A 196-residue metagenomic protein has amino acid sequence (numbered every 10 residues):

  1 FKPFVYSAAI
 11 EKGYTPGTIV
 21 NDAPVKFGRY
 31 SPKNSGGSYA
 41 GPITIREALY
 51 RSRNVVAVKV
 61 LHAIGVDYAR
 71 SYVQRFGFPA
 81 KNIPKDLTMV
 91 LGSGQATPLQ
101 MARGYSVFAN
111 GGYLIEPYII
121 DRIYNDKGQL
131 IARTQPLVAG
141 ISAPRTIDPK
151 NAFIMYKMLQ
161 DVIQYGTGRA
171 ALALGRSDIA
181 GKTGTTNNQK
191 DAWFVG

Functional and structural regions predicted by a protein language model:
F1, Y50, T97-G196: A penicillin-recognizing enzyme superfamily signal
F1-A8: Active/ligand-binding-proximal structured segments within catalytic/core domains that scaffold catalytic residues
A8-A9, V56: Substrate-binding cleft of carbohydrate-active enzyme catalytic domains
I10-T18, P79-K81, N110-I115: Secondary-structure transition/capping motifs at alpha-helix termini and the adjoining loop/turn into the next element
Y14-A69, D86, L114, D126-I154 (+1 more regions): Conserved catalytic neighborhood of penicillin-recognizing serine enzymes
I19-N21, V90-G92, R122: Soluble periplasmic/extracytoplasmic beta-strand elements of cell-envelope proteins
S31-G36, G65-R103, G112, I119: Mid-domain, small-residue-enriched loop/turn segments at the edges of structured enzyme/sensor domains
